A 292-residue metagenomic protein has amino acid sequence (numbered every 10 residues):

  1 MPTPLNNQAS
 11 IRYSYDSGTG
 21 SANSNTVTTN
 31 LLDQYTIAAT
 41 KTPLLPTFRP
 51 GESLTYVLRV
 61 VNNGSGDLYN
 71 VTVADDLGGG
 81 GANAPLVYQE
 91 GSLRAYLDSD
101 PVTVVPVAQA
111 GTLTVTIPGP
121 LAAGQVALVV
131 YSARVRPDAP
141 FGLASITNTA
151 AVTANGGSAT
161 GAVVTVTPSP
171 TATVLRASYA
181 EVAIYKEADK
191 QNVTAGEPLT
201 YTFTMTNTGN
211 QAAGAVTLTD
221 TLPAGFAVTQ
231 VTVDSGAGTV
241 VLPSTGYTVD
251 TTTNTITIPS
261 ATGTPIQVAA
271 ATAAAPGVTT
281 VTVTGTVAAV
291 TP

Functional and structural regions predicted by a protein language model:
M1-P292: Exported/extracytosolic protein signature
